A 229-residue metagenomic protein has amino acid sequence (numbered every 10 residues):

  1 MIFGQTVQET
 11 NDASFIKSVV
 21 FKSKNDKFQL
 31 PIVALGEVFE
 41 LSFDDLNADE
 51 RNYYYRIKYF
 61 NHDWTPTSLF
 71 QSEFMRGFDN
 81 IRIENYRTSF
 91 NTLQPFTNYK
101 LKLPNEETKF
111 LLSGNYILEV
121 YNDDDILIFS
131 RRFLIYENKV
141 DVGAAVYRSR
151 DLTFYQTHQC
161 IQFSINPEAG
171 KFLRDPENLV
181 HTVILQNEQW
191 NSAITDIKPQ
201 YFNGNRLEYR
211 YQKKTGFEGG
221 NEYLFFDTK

Functional and structural regions predicted by a protein language model:
M1-V7: Bacterial Sec-dependent N-terminal signal peptides
T10, I135-H158: Low-complexity, Pro/Ser/Thr- and charge-rich linker/hinge segments at domain boundaries
S14-Y59, F154-P167: Contiguous beta-strand segments within globular domains
G36, E50-N52, L111-N115, E218-T228: Extracellular Ig-like/FN3 beta-sandwich strand-entry sites
D49-G77, G170-K198: Extended low-complexity, serine/threonine- and proline-enriched intrinsically disordered segments
H62-W64, T108, N122-I128, Q189-W190 (+1 more regions): Short acidic/polar inter-strand loop motif in beta-rich domains
R82-N85, F90-P104, F202-T228: Aromatic sugar-binding surface patches on proteins that engage polysaccharides or sugar-phosphate polymers
L93-Y121: Ligand-binding face of N-terminal immunoglobulin V-set domains in extracellular IgSF glycoproteins
